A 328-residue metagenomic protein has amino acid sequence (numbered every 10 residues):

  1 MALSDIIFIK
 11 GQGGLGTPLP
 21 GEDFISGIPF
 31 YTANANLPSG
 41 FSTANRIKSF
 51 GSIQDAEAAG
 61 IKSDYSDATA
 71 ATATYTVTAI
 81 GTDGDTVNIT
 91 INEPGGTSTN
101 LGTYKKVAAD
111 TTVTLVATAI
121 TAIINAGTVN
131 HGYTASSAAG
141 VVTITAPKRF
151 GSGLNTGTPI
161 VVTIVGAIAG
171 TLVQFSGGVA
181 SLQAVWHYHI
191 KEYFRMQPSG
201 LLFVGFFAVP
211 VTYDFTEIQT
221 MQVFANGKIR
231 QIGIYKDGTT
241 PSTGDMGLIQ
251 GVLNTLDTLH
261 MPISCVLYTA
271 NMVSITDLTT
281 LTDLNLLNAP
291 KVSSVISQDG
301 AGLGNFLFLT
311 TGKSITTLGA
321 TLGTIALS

Functional and structural regions predicted by a protein language model:
M1-S26, D67-T69: Short, intrinsically disordered N-terminal pre-domain segments
L3, I9, P29-G51, Y213 (+1 more regions): A glycine- and small-residue-enriched flexible loop/hinge signal that marks low-structured segments
N36-S66, S181-T220, R230-Q231: An N-terminal, globular interaction/scaffold subdomain
S52, A56-S66, F175-G177, T317-S328: Short, intrinsically disordered, charge-balanced linker/junction segments flanking boundaries in proteins
D67-G81, M221: Disulfide-bonded cysteine-rich modules in secreted/extracellular proteins, activating on the conserved Cys frameworks
T76-I164: Extended, beta-strand-rich, solvent-exposed assembly scaffolds of outer structural proteins
V87-I91, I164-A180: Bacterial flagellar/type III secretion structural subunits and associated motility module proteins, recognized via
G132-S137, V165-G166, L172-V173, F194 (+1 more regions): Short, exposed beta-strand/loop patches in secreted or surface proteins that constitute
